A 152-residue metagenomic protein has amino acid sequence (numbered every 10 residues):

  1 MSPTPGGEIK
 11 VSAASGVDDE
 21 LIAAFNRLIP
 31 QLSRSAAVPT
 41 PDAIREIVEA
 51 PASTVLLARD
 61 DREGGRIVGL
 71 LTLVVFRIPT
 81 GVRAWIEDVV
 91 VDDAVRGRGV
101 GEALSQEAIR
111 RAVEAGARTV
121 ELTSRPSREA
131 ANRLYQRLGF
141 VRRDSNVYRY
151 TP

Functional and structural regions predicted by a protein language model:
M1-D19: Conserved N-terminal entry element of GNAT/NAT acetyltransferase domains
G16-E46: Conserved GNAT-fold acetyl-CoA-binding loop/helix
R45-L57: A short helix-loop-beta-strand connector motif used in the catalytic cores of GNAT acetyltransferases and, in some
L57, G65-V75, W85, V90: Conserved beta-strand in the GNAT
F76-I86, R96, R143: A conserved beta-turn-beta hairpin within the catalytic core of GNAT-like acetyltransferases that forms part
V91, G97-R110, R133-L138: Conserved acetyl-CoA-binding loop-helix of GNAT-fold acetyltransferases
E102, P126-D144, R149-P152: Conserved active-site alpha-helix within GNAT-family acetyltransferase domains
A112-S124: Conserved GNAT acetyl-CoA-binding A-motif
